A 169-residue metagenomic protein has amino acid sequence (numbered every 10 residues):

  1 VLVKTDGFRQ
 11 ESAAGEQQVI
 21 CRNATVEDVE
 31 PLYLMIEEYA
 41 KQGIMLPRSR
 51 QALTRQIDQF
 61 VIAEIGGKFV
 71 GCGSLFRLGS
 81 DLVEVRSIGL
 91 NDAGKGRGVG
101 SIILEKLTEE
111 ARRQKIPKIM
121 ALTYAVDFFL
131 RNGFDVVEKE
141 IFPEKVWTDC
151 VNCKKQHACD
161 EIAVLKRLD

Functional and structural regions predicted by a protein language model:
L2, F142-D169: C-terminal "cap" of GNAT-fold acetyltransferases
L2-P47, E64, E161-A163, L168-D169: Short amphipathic alpha-helix that is part of the acyltransferase structural core
V19-I20, R113-I119: Short active-site oxyanion
Q51-G66, E84, H157-D160: A short helix-loop-beta-strand connector motif used in the catalytic cores of GNAT acetyltransferases and, in some
I62, K68-R77, D81-G89: Conserved beta-strand in the GNAT
I88-K95, Y124-A125: A short, internal acetyl-CoA/4′-phosphopantetheine-binding micro-motif in the GNAT/acyltransferase core
G96-A111, A121: Conserved acetyl-CoA-binding loop-helix of GNAT-fold acetyltransferases
P117, T123-C150: Conserved active-site alpha-helix within GNAT-family acetyltransferase domains
